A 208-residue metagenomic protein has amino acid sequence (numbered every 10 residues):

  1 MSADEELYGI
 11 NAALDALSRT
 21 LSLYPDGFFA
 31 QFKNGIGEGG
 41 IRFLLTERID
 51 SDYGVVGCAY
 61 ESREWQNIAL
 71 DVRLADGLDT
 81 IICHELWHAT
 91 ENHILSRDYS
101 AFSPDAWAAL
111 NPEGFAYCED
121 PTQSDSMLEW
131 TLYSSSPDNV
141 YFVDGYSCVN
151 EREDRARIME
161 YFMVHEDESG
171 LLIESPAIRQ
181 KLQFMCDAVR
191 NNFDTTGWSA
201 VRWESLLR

Functional and structural regions predicted by a protein language model:
M1-R63, V72-A75: Auxiliary, metal-adjacent structural segments of Zn-dependent hydrolase domains
R42-R208: Active-site-flanking segments in enzyme catalytic domains
